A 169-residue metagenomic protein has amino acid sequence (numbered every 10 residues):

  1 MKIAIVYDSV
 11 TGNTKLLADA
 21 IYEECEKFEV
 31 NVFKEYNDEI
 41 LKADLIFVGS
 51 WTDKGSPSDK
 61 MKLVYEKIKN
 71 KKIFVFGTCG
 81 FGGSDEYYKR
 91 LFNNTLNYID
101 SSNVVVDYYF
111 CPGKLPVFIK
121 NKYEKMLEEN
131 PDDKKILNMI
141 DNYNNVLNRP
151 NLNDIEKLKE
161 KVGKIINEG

Functional and structural regions predicted by a protein language model:
M1, L41, N103: Structured loop/turn residues at beta-strand edges in well-structured enzyme cores
K2-C25: N-terminal beta1-alpha1 ligand-phosphate binding loop
V6, F33, F76: The conserved SAM/SAH-binding core of class I Rossmann-like methyltransferase domains, concentrating on the hydrophobic
V6-D8, A43, G49: N-terminal hydrophobic or amphipathic segments with adjacent small-residue motifs that include Sec signal peptides
E24, F28-E29, L45-V48, D53-G169: FMN-binding flavodoxin-like domain, especially the glycine-rich phosphate-binding loop
N31-K42: Short acidic low-complexity segments
